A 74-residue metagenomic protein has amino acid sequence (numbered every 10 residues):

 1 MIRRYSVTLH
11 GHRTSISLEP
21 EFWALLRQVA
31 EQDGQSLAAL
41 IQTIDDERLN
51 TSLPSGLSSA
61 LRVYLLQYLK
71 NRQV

Functional and structural regions predicted by a protein language model:
M1-S17: Short Lys/Arg-rich basic patches
S15, L37, T51-S58: Alpha-helix N-cap/helix-initiation sites
I16-P20, E31, S55: Short, well-ordered coil↔helix boundary/capping segments
E21-D33, L37, T43-N50: Surface-exposed, Lys/Arg-rich phosphate-binding patches that contact polyanionic backbones
L53-V74: C-terminal structural segments of small proteins and small subunits
